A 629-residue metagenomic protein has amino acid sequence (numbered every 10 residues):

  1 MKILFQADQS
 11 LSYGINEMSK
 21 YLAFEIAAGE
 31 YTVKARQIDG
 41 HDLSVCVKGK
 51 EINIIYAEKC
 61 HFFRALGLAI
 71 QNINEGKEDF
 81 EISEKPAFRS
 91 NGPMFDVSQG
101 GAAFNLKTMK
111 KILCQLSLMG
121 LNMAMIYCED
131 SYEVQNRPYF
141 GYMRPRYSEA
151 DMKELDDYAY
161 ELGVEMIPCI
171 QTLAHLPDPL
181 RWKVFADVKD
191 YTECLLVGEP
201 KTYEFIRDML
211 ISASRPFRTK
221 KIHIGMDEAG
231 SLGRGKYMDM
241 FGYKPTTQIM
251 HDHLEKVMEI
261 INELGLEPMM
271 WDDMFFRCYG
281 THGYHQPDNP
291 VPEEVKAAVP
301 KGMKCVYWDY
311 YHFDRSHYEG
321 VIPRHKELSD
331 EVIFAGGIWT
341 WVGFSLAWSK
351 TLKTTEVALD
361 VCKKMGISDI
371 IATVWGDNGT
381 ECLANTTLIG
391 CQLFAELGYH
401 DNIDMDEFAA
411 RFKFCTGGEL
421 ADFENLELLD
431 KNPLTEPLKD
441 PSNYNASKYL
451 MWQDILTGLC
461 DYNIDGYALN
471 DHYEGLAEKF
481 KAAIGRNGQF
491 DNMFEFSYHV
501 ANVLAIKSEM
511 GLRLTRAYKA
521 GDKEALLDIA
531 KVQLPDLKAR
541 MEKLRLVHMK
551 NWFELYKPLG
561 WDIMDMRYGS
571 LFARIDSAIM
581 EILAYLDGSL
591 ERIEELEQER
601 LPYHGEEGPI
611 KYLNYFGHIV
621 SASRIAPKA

Functional and structural regions predicted by a protein language model:
K2-A28, K34, E75, D79 (+7 more regions): Substrate-binding groove of N-acetylhexosamine-processing glycoside hydrolases
K2-L4, D8-S10, K50-E263, M269 (+4 more regions): Feature activates predominantly on carbohydrate-active enzymes
G29-Y31, I38-H41: Interfaces and regulatory segments of ATP-dependent nucleotide/adenylate/phosphodiester-chemistry enzymes
R36-D39, A57-K59: Short, flexible beta-strand-to-coil junctions
G40-K48: Catalytic zinc-binding patch centered on the HExxH motif and its immediate surroundings that defines zinc-dependent
V45-C46, P179, R234-G235, T281 (+2 more regions): Short, well-ordered secondary-structure micro-motifs
